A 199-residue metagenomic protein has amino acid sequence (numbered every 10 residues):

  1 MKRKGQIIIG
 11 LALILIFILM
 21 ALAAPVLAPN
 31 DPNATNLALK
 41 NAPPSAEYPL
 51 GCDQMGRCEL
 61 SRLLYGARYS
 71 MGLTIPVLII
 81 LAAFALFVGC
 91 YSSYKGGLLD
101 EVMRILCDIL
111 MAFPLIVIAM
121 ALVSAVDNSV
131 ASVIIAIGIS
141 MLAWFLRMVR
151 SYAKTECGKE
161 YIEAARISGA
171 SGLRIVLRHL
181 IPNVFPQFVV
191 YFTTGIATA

Functional and structural regions predicted by a protein language model:
M1-K2, I16, T35-M55: Membrane-topology segments of multi-pass transport proteins
M1-N30, L106, V184: N-terminal signal-anchor/first transmembrane alpha helix
A12-L15, G72-P76, I80, M111-I118 (+2 more regions): Hydrophobic alpha-helical transmembrane segments of multipass membrane transporters and ion channels, focusing on
P49, D53, E59, A85 (+4 more regions): Generic hydrophobic transmembrane alpha-helix motif, especially the helices
E59-L63, M71, V102, L106 (+5 more regions): Short hydrophobic alpha-helical segments within the ABC transporter permease transmembrane module
E59-Y94: Transmembrane alpha-helix signature in integral membrane proteins
